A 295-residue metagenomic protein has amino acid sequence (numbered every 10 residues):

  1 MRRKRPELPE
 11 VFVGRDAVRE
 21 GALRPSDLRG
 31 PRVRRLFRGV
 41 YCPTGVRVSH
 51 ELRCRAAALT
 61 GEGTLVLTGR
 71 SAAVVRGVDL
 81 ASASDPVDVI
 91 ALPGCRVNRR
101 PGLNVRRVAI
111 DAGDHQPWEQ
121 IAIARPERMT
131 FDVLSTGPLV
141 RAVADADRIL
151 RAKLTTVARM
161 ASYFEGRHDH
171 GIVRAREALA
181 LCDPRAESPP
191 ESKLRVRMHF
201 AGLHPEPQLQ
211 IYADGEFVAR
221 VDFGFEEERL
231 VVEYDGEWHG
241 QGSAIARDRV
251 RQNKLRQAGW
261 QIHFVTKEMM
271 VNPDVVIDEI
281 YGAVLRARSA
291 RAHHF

Functional and structural regions predicted by a protein language model:
M1-G171, L285-F295: Short gly/ser-rich loop at a beta-strand->alpha-helix junction or flexible surface loop bordering the NTP-binding
D16, E20-A22, L150-F295: Surface segments flanking catalytic/ligand-binding clefts of nucleic-acid enzymes
